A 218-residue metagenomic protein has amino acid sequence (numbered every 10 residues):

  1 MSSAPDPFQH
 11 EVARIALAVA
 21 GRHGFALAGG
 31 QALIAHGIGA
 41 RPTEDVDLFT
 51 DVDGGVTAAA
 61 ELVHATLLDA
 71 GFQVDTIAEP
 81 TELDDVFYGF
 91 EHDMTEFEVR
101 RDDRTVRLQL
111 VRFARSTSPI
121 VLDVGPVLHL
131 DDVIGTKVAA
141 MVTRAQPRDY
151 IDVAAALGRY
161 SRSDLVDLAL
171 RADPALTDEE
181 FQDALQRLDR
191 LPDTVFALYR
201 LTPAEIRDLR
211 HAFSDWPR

Functional and structural regions predicted by a protein language model:
M1-R218: Compositionally biased terminal segments of proteins
